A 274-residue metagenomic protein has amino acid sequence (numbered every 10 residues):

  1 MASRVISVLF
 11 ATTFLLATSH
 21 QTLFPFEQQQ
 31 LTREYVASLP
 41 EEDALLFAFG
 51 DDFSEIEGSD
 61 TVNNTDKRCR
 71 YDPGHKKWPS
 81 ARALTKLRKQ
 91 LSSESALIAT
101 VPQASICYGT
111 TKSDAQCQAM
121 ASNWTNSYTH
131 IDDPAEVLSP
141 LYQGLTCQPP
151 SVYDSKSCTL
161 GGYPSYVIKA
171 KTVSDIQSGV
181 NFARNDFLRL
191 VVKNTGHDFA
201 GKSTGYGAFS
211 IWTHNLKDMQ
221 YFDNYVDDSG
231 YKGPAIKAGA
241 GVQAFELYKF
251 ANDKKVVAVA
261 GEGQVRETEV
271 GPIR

Functional and structural regions predicted by a protein language model:
A2-R274: N-terminal accessory segments
